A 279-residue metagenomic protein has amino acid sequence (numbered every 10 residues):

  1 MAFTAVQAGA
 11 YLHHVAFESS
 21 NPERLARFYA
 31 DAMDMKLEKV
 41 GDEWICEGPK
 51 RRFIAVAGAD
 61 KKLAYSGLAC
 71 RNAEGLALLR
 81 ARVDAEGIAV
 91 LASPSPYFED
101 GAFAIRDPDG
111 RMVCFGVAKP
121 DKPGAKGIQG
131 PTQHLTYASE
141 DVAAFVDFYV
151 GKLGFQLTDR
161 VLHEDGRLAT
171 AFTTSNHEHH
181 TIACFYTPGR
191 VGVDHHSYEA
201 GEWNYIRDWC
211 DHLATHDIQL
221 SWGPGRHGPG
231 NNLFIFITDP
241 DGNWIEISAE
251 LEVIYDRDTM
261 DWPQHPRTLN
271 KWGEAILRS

Functional and structural regions predicted by a protein language model:
M1-E23, L63-L68, P120-A144, Q156-T158 (+3 more regions): N-terminal beta-strand motif that seeds the catalytic metal site of vicinal oxygen chelate
M1-T4, D84-P131, T136, A169-T173 (+1 more regions): Vicinal oxygen chelate
A2, Q7-R52, P94-Y97, G101 (+1 more regions): Core segments of cupin and vicinal oxygen chelate
Y11-S20, A57-V83, S95, G101-R106 (+3 more regions): Vicinal oxygen chelate
L25-A30, V83, G110, F145 (+4 more regions): Conserved active-site tyrosine of GNAT-family acetyltransferases
M33-N72, R111-K119, R160-D194, A200-W203 (+3 more regions): Conserved short beta-strand elements that form part of the metal-binding/catalytic scaffold of enzyme active sites
V150-K152, Q156, S197-G201, C210-L220 (+1 more regions): Double-stranded beta-helix
